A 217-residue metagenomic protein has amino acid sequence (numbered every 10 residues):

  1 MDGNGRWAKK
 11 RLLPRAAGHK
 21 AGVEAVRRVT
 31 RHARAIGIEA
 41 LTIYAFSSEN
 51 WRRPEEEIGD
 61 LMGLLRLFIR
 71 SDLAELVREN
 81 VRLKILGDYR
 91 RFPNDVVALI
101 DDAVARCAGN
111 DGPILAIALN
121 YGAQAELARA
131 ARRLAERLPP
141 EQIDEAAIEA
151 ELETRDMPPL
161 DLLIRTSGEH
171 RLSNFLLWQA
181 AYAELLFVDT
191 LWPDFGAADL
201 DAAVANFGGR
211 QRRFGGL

Functional and structural regions predicted by a protein language model:
M1-L217: Flexible, compositionally biased loop and terminal segments
